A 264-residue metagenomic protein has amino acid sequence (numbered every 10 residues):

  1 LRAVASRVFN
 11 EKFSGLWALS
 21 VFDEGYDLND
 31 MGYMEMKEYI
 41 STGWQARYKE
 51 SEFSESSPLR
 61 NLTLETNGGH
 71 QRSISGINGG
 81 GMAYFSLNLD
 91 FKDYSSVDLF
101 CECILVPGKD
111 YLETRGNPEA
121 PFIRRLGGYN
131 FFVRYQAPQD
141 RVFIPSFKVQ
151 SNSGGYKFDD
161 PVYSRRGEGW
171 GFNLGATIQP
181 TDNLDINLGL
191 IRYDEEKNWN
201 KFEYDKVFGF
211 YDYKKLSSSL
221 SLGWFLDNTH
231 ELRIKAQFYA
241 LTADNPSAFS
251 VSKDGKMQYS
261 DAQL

Functional and structural regions predicted by a protein language model:
L1-L264: Exposed, low-structure sequence patches enriched in small/polar residues
